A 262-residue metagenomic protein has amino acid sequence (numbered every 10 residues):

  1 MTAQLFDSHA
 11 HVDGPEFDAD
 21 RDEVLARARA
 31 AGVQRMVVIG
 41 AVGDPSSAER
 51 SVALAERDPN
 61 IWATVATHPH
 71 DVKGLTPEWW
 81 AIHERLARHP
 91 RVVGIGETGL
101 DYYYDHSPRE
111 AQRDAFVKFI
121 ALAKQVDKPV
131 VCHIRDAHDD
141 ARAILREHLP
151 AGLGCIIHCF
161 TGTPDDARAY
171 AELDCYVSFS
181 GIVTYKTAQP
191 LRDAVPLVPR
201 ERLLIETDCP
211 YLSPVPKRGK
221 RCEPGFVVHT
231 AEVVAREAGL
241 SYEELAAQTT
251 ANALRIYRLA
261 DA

Functional and structural regions predicted by a protein language model:
M1-A262: Mid-domain alpha/beta scaffold segments of enzyme catalytic cores
